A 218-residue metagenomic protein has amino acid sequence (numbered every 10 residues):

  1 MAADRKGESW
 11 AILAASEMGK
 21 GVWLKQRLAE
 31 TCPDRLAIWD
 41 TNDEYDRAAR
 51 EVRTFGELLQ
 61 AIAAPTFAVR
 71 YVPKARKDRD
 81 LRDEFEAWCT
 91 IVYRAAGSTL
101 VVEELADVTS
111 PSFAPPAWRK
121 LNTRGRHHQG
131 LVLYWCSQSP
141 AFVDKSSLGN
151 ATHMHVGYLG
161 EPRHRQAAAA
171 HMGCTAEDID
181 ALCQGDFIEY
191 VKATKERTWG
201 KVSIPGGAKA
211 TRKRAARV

Functional and structural regions predicted by a protein language model:
A2-A15, W23, L28, D34 (+3 more regions): P-loop NTPase motor core of the ASCE superfamily
A3-K6, A29-P33, Q60-F67, T90-G97 (+2 more regions): Flexible, charged surface loops at secondary-structure boundaries
W10-A29, R79-C174: Conserved P-loop NTPase motor cores
E17-L58: Walker A/P-loop NTP-binding active-site region of P-loop NTPases, recognizing the glycine-rich GxxxxGKT/S
W39-D40, V102, S137, V191: Short beta-strand/turn micro-motifs composed of small residues that flank or help shape donor/cofactor-binding pockets
E44-R50, A61-I62, D144-G149: Short loop/helix-cap segments at secondary-structure boundaries that form the rim of catalytic
L59-R79: Conserved P-loop NTPase mechanochemical-coupling segment
A75-D83, T194-W199: Short, surface-exposed beta-strand/loop "edge" segments at domain boundaries and coil↔beta transitions
